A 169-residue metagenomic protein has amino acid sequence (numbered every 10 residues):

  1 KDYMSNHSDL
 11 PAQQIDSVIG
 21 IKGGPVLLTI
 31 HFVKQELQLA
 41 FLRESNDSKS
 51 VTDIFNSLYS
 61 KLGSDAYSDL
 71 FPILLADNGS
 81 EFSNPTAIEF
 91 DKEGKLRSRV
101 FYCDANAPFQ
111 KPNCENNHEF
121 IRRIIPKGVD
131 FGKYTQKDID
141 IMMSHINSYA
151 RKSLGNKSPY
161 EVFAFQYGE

Functional and structural regions predicted by a protein language model:
K1-M4, P11, I15: Charged, flexible boundary elements
S5, D16-V18, K22-L39: Short conserved beta-strand segments at catalytic cores or DNA/RNA-binding microdomains of nucleic-acid binding
D16, I30, E36, F55 (+4 more regions): Mobile genetic element proteins and their domesticated derivatives, centered on retroelements and DNA transposons
D16, Y67-N84, A105-N106: Acidic/histidine-rich, metal-coordinating catalytic segments
G20-G23, A40-D65: Active-site beta-loop-alpha junctions of metal-dependent nucleic acid enzymes, especially the RNase H-like/DDE
P25, S83-A87, N113: Short, well-ordered secondary-structure micro-motifs
T86-S98: Short, surface-exposed basic-aromatic patches at helix termini and helix-loop junctions that form
R97-E169: Charged alpha-helix within mobile-element recombinases
